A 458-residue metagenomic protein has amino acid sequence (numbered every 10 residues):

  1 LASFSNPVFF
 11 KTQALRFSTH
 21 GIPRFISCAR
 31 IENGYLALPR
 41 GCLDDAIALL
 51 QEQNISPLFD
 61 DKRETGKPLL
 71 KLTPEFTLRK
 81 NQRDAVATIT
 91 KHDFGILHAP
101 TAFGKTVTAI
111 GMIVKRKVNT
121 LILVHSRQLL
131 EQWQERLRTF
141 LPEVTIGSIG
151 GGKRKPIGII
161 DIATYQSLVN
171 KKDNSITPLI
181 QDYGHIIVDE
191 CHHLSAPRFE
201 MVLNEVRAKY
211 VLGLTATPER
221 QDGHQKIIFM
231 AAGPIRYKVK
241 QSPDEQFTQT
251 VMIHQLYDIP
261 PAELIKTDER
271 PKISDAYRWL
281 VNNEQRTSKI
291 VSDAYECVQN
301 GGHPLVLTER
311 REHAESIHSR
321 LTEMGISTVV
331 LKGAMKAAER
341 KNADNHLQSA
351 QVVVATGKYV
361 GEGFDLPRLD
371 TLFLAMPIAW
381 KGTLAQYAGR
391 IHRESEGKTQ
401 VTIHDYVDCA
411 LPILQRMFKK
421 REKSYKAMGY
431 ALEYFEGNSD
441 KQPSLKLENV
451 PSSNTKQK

Functional and structural regions predicted by a protein language model:
S27-I31, L49-E52, P57-H98: Conserved pre-motif I regulatory segment
K91-I113: Walker A/P-loop
V118-N170, T328: Conserved nucleic-acid-binding Ia/Ib motif block in the N-terminal RecA-like helicase ATPase lobe
E131, I146-I149, R154-P156, L305 (+2 more regions): Conserved helicase ATPase core of P-loop NTP-dependent helicases/translocases
G151-H185, A196-M201, Y359: Conserved helix/coil segment N-terminal to the catalytic DExD/H
G184-H185, H192-I253, Y425: Post-DEXD/H (motif II) to motif III coupling segment of the RecA-like Helicase ATP-binding lobe
D268-E309, E315-R320: Conserved interdomain hinge at the start of the Helicase C-terminal
K332-A427, A431: Conserved RecA-like P-loop NTPase helicase motor core
